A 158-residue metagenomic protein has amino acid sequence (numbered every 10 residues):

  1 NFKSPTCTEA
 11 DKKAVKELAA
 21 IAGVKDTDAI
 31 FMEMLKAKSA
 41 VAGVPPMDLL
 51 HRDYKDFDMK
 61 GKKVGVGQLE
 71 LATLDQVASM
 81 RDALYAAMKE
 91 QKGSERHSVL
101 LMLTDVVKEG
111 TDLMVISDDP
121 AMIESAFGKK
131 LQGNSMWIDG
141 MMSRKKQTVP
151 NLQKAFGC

Functional and structural regions predicted by a protein language model:
N1-K12: Functional cores that coordinate and move charged inorganic groups
D11-C158: C-terminal accessory domains and tails appended to enzymatic cores
